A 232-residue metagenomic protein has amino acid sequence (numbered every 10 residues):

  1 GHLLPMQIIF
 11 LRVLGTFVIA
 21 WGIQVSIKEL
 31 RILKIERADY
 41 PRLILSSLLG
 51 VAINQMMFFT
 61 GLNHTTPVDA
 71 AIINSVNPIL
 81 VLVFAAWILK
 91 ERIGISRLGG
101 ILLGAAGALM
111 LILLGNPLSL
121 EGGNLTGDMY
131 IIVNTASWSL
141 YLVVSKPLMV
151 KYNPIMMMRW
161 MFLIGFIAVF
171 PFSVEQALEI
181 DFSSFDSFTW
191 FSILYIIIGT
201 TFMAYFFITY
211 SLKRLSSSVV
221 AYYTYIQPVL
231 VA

Functional and structural regions predicted by a protein language model:
G1-L3, I8-L11, G15, M56-T65 (+4 more regions): Juxtamembrane C-cap of transmembrane helices in multi-pass membrane transport proteins
H2, T16-E36, A106-E121, I164-T189 (+1 more regions): Membrane-interface helix-cap regions at the ends of transmembrane helices in multi-pass membrane proteins
P5-M6, F17-A20, V81-V83, S119-A177 (+1 more regions): Transmembrane alpha-helical segments that form core, pore/gating elements of small-molecule transporters/exporters
I19, I23-Q24, K28, P78-L102 (+1 more regions): C-terminal transmembrane-helix exit sites in multi-pass transporters
A20, I44, F84, I93-G115 (+2 more regions): Hydrophobic transmembrane alpha-helices of multi-pass small-molecule transport proteins
W21, S47-A52, M56, P78-V83 (+5 more regions): Hydrophobic/small/kink-forming positions within alpha-helical transmembrane segments of polytopic membrane proteins
V25-D69, I73-N74, M110, I197-L215: Specific transmembrane alpha-helical segments of multi-pass solute transporters/efflux pumps, especially DMT/EamA
A38, N74, K90-M110, N124-L125 (+2 more regions): Loop-to-transmembrane alpha-helix entry segments
